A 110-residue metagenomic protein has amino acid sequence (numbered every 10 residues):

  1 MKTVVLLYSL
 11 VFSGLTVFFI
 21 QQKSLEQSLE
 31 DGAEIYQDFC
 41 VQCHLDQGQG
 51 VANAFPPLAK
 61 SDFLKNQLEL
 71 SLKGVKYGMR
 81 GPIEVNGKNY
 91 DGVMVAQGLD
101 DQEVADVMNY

Functional and structural regions predicted by a protein language model:
M1-Q27: N-terminal export/targeting leaders of redox proteins
Q27-V51, K65-Y77: Sequence/structural segment immediately N-terminal to covalent heme-attachment motifs in c-type and related
A52-A59, M79-Y110: Axial heme c-ligation environment in periplasmic c-type cytochrome domains
